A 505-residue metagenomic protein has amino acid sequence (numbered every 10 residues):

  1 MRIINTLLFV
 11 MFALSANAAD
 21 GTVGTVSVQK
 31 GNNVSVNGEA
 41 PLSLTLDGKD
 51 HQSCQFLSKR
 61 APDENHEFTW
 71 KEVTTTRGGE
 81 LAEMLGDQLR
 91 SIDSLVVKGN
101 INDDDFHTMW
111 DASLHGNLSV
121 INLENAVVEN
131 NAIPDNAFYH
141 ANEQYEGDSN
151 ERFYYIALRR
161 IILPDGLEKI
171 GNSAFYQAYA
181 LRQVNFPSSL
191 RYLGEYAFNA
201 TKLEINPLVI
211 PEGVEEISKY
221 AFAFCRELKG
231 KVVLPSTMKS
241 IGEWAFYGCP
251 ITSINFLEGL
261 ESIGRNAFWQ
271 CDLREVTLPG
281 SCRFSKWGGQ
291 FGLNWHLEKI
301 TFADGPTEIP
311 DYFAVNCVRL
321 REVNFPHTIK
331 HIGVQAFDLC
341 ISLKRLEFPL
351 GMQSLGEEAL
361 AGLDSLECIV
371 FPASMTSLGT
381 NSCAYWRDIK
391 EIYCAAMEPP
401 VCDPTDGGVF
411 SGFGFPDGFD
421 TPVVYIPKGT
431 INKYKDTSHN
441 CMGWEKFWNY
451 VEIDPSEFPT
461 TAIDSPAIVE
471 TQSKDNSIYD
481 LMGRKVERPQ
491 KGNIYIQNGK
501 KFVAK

Functional and structural regions predicted by a protein language model:
M1-I3, I494-K505: C-terminal tail/sorting-segment detector
V10-N17: Hydrophobic h-region of N-terminal signal peptides that target proteins for export in Gram-negative bacteria
A18, S43-L46, C54-H66, T421-T460: Extracellular/surface-exposed low-complexity segments
S27-H51, A82-D93: N-terminal targeting signals for Sec/Tat export/insertion, comprising classic cleavable signal peptides
P41, L95, Y434, A462-P466 (+2 more regions): Terminal processing/anchoring signals of secreted or surface-associated proteins and related intramolecular
L57-R60, E457-M482: Residue-level detector of functionally pivotal "anchor" positions at catalytic/ligand-binding pockets or at interdomain
F68-T76, D93-I101, G116-N131, E143-K169 (+12 more regions): Structural signature of tandem-repeat unit edges
N136-A137, G171-A174, G194-A197, S218-A221 (+7 more regions): Consensus positions within tandem repeat domains that build extended binding/scaffold surfaces
